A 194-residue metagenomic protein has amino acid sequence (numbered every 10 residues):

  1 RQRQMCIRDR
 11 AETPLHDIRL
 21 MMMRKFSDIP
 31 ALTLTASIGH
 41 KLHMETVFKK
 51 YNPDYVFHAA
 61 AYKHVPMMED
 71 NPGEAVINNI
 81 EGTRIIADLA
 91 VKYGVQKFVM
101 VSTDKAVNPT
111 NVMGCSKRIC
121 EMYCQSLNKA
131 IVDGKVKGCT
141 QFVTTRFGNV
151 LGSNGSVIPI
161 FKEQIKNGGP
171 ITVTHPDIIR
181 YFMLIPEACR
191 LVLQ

Functional and structural regions predicted by a protein language model:
Q2-I7: Short, small-residue-biased leader/transition segments that mark boundaries at the very start of proteins
A11-P14, I38: Helix N-cap at the beta1-alpha1 junction of Rossmann-like dinucleotide-binding domains, i.e., the first residues
F26-A31, G138-T140: A short helix-to-beta-strand connector/capping loop
T33, A75, F98, F142-T145: Hydrophobic/aromatic anchor residues within beta-strands of the central parallel beta-sheet of Rossmann-like
L34-T35, I77, H175: Conserved residues in the N-terminal Rossmann fold of short-chain dehydrogenase/reductase
T35-Y55: Conserved Rossmann-fold cofactor-binding substructure of NAD(P)-dependent oxidoreductases
H58, Y62-M122, S126, V132: Conserved Rossmann-fold NAD(P)-dependent oxidoreductase catalytic core, especially the SDR/UDP-sugar
D88-V91, V112-Q194: NAD(P)-dependent short-chain dehydrogenase/reductase
